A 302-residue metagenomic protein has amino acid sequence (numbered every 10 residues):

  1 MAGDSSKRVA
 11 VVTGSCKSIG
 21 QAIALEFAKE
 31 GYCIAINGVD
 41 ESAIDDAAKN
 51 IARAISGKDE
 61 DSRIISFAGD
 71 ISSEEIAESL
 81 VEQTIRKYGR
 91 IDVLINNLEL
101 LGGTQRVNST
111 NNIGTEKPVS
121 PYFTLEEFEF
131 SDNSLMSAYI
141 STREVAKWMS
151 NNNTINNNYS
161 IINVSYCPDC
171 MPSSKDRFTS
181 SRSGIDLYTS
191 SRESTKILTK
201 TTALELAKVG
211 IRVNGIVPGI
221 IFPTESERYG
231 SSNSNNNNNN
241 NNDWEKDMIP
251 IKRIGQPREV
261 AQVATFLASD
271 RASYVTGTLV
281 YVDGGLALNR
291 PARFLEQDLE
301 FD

Functional and structural regions predicted by a protein language model:
C16-K17: Conserved glycine-rich cofactor-binding loop
E30-D46: Conserved glycine-rich Rossmann-like NAD(P)H-binding loop of the short-chain dehydrogenase/reductase
E82, R86, E99, S131-I155 (+3 more regions): Amphipathic alpha-helical dimer-interface segment in Rossmann-like NAD(P)H-dependent oxidoreductases
N97-E116, G285: Conserved NAD(P)H cofactor-binding loop of Rossmann-fold oxidoreductase domains
L100-L101, K117-T124, S150, I155-K208 (+1 more regions): Catalytic loop of short-chain dehydrogenase/reductase
N111-I140, I162, T195-K196, I251: Catalytic Tyr-X3-Lys loop
A207, R212, V275-G277: Short, small/polar-rich loop/turn modules that mediate ligand/substrate recognition or access, typified
T265, T276-D302: Short C-terminal tail/terminal secondary-structure segment of NAD(P)H-dependent dehydrogenase/reductase domains
